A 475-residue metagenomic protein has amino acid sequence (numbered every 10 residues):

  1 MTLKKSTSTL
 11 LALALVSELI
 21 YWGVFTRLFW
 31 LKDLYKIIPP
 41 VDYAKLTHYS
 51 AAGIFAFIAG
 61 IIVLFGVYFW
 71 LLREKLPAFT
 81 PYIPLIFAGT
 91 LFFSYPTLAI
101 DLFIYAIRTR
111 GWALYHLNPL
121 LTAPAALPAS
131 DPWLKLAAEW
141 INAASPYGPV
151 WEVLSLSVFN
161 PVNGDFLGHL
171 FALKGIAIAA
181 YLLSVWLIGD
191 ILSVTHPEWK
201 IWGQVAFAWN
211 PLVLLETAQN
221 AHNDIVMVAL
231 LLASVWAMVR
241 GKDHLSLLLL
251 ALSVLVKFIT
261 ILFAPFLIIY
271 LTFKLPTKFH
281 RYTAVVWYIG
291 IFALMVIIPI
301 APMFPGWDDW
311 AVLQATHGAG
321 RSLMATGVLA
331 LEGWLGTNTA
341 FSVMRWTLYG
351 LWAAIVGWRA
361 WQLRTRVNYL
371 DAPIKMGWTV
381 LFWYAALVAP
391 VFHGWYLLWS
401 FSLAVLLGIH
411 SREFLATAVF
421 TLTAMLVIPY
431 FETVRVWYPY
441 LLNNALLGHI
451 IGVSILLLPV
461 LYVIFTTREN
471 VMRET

Functional and structural regions predicted by a protein language model:
T2-A56, F273, T283-Y288, V296-Y384 (+2 more regions): Transmembrane helical bundles and short interhelical boundary loops of multi-pass, membrane-embedded
L13-A14, I61-L71, F171-T195, V228-A229 (+2 more regions): Transmembrane-helix motifs of polytopic, lipid-linked glycan transferases
S50-I54, P149, V153, N163-W186 (+1 more regions): Loop-to-helix entry region of an early transmembrane alpha helix in multi-pass inner-membrane enzymes
K75-Y82, V185-N210: Transmembrane-helix signature of polytopic, membrane-embedded enzymes that assemble or transfer cell-envelope glycans
L76-I178: Intramembrane catalytic core of multi-pass membrane enzymes that act on lipidic substrates
G175-A179, T195, Q204-L232, A237 (+2 more regions): Multi-pass, polyprenyl lipid-linked donor-dependent membrane glycosyltransferases
L214-T217, A233-A237, H244-I268, T379-L387: Membrane-interface alpha helices of multi-pass inner-membrane proteins
F263-A293: Perimembrane helix-loop-helix junctions
